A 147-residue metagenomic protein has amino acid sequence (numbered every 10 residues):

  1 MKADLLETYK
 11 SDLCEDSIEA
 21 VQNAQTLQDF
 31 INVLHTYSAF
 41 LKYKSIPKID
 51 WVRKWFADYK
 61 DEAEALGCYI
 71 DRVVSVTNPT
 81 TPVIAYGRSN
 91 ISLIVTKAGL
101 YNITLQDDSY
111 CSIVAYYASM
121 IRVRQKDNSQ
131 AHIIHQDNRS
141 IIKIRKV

Functional and structural regions predicted by a protein language model:
M1-S112, Y116-V147: Short, glycine-biased loop/turn motifs at secondary-structure junctions and in low-complexity Ser/Thr/Pro-rich termini
